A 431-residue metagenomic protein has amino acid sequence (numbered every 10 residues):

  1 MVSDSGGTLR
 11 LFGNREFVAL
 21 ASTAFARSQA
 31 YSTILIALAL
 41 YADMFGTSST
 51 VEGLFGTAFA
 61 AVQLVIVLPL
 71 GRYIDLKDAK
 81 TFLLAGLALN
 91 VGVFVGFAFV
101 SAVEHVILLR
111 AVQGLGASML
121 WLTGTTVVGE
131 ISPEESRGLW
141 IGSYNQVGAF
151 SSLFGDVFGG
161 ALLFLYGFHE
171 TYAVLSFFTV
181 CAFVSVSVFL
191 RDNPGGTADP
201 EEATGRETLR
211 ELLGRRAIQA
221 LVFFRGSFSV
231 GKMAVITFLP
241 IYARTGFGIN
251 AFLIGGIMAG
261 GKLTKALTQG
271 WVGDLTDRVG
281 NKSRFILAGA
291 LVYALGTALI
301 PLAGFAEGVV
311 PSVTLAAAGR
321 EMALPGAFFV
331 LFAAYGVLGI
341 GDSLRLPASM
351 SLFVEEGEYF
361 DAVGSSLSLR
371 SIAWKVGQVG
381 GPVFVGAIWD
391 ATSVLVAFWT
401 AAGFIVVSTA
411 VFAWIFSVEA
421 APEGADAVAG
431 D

Functional and structural regions predicted by a protein language model:
M1-N14, R191-F224, T245, G430-D431: Juxtamembrane intracellular "pre-TM" segments in multi-pass secondary transporters
I36-T50, T237-L253: Short amphipathic helix-loop junctions that connect adjacent transmembrane helices in Major Facilitator Superfamily/SLC
G46, D78, F99-E104, G248 (+3 more regions): Helix-breaking motifs and short loop linkers at transmembrane-helix boundaries and internal kinks in secondary membrane
V65-S101: Conserved MFS/SLC helix-loop-helix module at the cytosolic interface between two early adjacent transmembrane helices
I66-D78, T268-N281, W389: Helix-to-loop junctions at the C-terminal end of transmembrane segments in multipass secondary transporters
T81-G96, S176, R284-L299: Structural signature of the two symmetry-related core transmembrane helices
L109-F150: Cytoplasmic helix-loop-helix junction between adjacent transmembrane helices in 12-TM secondary transporters
Y144-L190: Helix-loop-helix hairpin linking two adjacent transmembrane segments in secondary transporters
